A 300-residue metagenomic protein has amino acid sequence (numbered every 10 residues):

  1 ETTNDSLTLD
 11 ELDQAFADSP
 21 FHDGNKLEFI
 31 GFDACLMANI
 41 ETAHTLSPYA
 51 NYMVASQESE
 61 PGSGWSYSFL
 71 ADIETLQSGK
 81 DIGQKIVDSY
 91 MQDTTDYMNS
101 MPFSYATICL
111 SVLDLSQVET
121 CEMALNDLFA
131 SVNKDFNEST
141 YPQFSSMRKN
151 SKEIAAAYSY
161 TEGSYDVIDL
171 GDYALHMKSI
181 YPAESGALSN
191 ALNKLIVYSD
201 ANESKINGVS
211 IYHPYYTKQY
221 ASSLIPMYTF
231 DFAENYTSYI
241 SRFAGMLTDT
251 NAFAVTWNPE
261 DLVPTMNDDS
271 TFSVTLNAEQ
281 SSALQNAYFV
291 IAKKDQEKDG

Functional and structural regions predicted by a protein language model:
E1-G300: Terminal, contiguous helix-loop blocks that mediate binding/assembly
